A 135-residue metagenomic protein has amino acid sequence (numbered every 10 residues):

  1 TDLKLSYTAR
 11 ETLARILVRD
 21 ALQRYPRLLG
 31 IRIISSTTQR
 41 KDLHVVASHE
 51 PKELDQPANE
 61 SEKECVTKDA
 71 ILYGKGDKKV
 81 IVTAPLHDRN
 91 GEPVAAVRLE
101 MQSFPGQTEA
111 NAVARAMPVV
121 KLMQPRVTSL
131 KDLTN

Functional and structural regions predicted by a protein language model:
D2-R15, M101-N135: Juxtadomain coupling helices with adjacent low-complexity linkers
R19-R40, P118, S129, L133: Short N-terminal helix-loop-first-beta-strand/juxtamembrane motif that initiates sensory/input modules
I33, P85-L86: Hydrophobic beta-strand positions
Q39-E50: Amphipathic coiled-coil signal-relay and dimerization helices
S48-Y73, A116: Extracytoplasmic/periplasmic sensor domains and loops in membrane signaling proteins
D77-P85: A short beta-strand signature within small-molecule sensing/ligand-binding domains used in signal transduction
H87-E92: Flexible loop/coil segments at beta-strand boundaries within sensory signal-transduction domains
A95-A96: Short glycine-/small-residue motifs
